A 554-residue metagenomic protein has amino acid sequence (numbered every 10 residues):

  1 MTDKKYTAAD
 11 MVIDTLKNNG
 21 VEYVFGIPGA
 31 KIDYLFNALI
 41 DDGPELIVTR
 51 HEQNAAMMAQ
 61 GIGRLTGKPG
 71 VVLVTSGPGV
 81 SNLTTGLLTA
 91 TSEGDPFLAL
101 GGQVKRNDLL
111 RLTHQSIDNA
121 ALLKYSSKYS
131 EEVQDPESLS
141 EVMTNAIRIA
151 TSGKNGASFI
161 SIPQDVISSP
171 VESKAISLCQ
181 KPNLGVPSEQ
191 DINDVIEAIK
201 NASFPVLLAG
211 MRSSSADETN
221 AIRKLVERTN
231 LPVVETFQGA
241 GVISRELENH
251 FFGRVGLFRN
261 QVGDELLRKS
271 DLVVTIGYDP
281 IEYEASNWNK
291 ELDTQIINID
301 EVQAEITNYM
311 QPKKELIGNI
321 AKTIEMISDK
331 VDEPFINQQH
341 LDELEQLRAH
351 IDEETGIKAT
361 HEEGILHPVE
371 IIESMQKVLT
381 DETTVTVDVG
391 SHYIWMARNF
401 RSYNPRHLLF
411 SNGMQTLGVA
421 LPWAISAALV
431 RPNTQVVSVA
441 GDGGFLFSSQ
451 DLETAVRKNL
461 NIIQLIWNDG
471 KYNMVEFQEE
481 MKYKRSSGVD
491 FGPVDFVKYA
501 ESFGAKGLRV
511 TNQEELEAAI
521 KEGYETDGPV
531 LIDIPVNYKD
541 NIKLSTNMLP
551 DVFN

Functional and structural regions predicted by a protein language model:
T2-K4, E137, A175, L292-Y393 (+3 more regions): Phosphate/pyrophosphate-binding active-site segments
T2-P334, V378-D381, N461-Q464, A500: N-terminal alpha/beta PP-like core and its mobile active-site loop of ThDP/TPP-dependent enzymes
A9-I13, N19, A30, L35-F36 (+3 more regions): Active-site diphosphate/adenylate-binding microenvironment
Q60, A120-A121, R223, E373 (+3 more regions): Active-site phosphate/pyrophosphate- and oxyanion-stabilizing loops and adjacent acidic/basic residues in soluble
G63, A150, V226, Q376 (+3 more regions): N-terminal cationic-hydrophobic initiation segments that often serve targeting/anchoring roles
L109-Q115, R245, F258, T307-Y309 (+3 more regions): Thiamine diphosphate
V206, T384, V437-S438: Hydrophobic "anchor" residues on beta-strands that sit immediately upstream of conserved functional sites
E282-A285, D293, I327-E333, H340-I351 (+4 more regions): Hydrophobic, well-ordered secondary-structure segments that either form specific early membrane-associated helices used
